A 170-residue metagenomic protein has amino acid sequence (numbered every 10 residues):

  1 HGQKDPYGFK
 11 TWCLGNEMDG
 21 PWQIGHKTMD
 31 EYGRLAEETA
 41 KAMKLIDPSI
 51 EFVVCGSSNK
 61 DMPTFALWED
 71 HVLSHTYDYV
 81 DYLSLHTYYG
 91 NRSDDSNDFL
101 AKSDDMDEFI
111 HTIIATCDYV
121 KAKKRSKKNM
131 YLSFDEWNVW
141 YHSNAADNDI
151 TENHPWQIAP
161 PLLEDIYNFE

Functional and structural regions predicted by a protein language model:
H1-P21: Active-site mouth of glycoside hydrolases
H1-Q3, P21-Y131, N138-E170: Non-catalytic scaffold segments within catalytic domains of secreted glycoside hydrolases
W12, L132-S133: Residue-level marker for buried hydrophobic side chains located in beta-strands that build the well-ordered beta-sheet
N16, F134-D135: Active-site flanking residues adjacent to catalytic metal/cofactor-binding acidic residues
